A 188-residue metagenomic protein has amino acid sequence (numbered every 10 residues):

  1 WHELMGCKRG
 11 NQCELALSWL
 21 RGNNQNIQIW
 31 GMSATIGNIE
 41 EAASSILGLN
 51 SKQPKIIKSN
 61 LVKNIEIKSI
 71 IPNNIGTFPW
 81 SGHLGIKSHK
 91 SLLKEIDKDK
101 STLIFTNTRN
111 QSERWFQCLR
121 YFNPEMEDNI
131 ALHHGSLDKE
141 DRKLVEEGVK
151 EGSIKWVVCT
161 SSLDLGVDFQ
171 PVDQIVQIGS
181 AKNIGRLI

Functional and structural regions predicted by a protein language model:
W1-I188: Helicase motor core with emphasis on the C-terminal RecA-like subdomain
